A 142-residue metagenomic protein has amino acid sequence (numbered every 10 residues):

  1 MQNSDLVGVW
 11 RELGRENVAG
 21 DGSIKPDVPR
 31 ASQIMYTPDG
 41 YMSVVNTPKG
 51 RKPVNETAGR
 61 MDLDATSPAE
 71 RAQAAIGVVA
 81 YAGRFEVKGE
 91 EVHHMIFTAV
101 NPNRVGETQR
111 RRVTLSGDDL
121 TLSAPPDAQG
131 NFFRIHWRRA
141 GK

Functional and structural regions predicted by a protein language model:
M1-A80, V87-K142: Lipid interaction determinants
